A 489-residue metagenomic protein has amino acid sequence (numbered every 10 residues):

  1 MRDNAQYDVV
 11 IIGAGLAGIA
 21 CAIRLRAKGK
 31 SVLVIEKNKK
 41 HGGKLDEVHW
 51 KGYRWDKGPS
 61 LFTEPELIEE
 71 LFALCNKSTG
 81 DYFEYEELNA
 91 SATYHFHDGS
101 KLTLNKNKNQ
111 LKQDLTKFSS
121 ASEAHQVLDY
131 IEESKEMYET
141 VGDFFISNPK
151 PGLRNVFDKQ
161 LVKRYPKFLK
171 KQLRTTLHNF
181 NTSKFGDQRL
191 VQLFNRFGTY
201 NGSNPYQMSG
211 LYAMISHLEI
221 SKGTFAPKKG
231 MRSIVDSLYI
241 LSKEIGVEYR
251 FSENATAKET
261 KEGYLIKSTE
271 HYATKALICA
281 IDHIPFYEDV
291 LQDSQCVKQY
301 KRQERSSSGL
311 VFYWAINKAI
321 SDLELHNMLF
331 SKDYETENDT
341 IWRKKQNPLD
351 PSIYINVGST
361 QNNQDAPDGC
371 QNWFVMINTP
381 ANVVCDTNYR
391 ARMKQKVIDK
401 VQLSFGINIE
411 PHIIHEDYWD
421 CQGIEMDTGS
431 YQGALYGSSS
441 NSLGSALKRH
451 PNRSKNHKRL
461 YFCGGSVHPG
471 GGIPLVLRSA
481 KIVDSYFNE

Functional and structural regions predicted by a protein language model:
R2-T140: N-terminal glycine-rich phosphate/pyrophosphate-binding loop and immediately adjacent elements
H97-Q207: Rossmann-like flavin
R189-N201, D350, Y354-N356, I407-P469: A glycine-rich dinucleotide-binding beta-alpha-beta segment and adjacent secondary-structure elements that constitute
V191-F225, K458: Active-site-adjacent "gating/activation" loops or surface patches in catalytic cores
M214-T256: Helical element adjacent to the flavin cofactor pocket in flavoenzyme catalytic cores
E253-P367: Mid-domain catalytic core of redox enzymes that form a hydrophobic substrate pocket/lid adjacent to a catalytic redox
N317-I424: C-terminal segments that line or cap access tunnels to active or ligand-binding sites in enzymes and enzyme-associated
G465-F487: A conserved FAD-binding loop/helix module that cradles the flavin
